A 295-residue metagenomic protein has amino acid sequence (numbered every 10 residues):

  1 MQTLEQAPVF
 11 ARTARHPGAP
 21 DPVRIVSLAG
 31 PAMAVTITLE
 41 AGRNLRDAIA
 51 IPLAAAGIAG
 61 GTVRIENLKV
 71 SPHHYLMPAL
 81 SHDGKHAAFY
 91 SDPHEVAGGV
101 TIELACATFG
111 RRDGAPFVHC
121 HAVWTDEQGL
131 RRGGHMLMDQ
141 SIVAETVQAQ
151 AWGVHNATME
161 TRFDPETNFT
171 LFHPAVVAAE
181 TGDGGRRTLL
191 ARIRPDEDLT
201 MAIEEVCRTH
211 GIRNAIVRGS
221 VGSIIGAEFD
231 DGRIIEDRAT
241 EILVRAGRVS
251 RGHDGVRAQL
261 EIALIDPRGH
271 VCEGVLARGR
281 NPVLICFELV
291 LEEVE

Functional and structural regions predicted by a protein language model:
M1-T125, G184-G222, G232-E295: Alpha/propeptide regions of enzymes that mature by internal proteolysis
T125-R132: Conserved short secondary-structure elements within globular domains
R132-A175, S223, A277-E295: Flexible glycine-rich active-site/ligand-binding loops centered on an Asp-His dyad
T170-G182, R186-T188: Glycine- and Gly-Pro-enriched alpha-helical subdomains that act as flexible, kink-prone "lid/hinge" or packing modules
A227: Positively charged, helix-rich recognition surfaces that bind polyanionic ligands
